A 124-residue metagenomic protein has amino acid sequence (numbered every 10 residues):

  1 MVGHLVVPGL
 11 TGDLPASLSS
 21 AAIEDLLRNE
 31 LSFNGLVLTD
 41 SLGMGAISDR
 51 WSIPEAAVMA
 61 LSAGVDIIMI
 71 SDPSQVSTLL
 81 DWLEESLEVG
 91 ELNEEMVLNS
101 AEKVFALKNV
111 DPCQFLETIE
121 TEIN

Functional and structural regions predicted by a protein language model:
M1-M96: Second-shell residues forming the walls of enzyme active-site clefts
E88-L116: Mid-to-C-terminal alpha-helical segments outside catalytic/metal-binding sites
T118-N124: Cofactor-pocket helix-loop regions in the catalytic cores of large enzyme subunits
